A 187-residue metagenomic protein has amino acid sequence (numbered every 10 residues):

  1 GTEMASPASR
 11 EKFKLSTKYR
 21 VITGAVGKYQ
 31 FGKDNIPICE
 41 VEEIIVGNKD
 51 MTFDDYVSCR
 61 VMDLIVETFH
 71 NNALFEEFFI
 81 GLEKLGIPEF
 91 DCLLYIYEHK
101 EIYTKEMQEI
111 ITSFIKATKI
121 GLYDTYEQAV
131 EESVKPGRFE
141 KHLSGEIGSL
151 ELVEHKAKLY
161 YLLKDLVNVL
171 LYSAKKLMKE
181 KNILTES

Functional and structural regions predicted by a protein language model:
G1-C92, Y97: A structural motif corresponding to the C-terminal lobe/cap of the Radical SAM core domain
S6-S9, S16, P37, S58 (+6 more regions): Generic serine detector
D54-N71, E77-L82, D124-V134, R138-L143 (+2 more regions): Extended alpha-helical scaffolding regions
S58, E77, D91-C92, E106 (+3 more regions): Exposed alpha-helical structural elements
E67, N71-L74, F90, T104-K105 (+3 more regions): Residue-level signal for secondary-structure boundary elements
G86, H99, K179-I183: Short, flexible coil/linker elements and helix-boundary hinge sites characteristic of intrinsically disordered
Y97-L152: Acidic catalytic cores of enzymes that act on phosphate-bearing nucleotides/polynucleotides
E132-S187: Charge-dense, extended regions
